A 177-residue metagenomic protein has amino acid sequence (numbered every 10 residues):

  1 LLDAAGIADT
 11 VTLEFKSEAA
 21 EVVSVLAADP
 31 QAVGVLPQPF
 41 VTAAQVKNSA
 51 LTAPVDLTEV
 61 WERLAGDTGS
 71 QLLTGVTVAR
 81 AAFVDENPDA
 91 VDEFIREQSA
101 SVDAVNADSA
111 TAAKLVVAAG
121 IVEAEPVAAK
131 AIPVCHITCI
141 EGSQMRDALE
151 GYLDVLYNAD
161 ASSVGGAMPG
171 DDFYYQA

Functional and structural regions predicted by a protein language model:
L2-D3, Q45: Conserved hydrophobic residues forming the short capping helix/wall of the S-adenosyl-L-methionine
A8-T10, V122-E123, S162-S163: Short coil/loop linkers at secondary-structure junctions
D9-E18: Short beta-strand-to-loop elements that line the ligand-binding cleft of bilobed periplasmic-binding protein-like
L13-E14, V105, A112-L115, S163-G170: Surface-exposed patches in mature extracellular/periplasmic domains of secreted proteins
K16, D56-L57, Q176: Conserved beta-strand termini and adjacent loop/short-helix elements that scaffold enzyme active sites in alpha/beta
E21-L115: Pocket-lining segment of extracytoplasmic ligand-binding domains
V84-A159: Secondary-structure end/capping motifs
E150-A177: Conserved C-terminal helix/tail region of periplasmic/extracytoplasmic solute-binding proteins
